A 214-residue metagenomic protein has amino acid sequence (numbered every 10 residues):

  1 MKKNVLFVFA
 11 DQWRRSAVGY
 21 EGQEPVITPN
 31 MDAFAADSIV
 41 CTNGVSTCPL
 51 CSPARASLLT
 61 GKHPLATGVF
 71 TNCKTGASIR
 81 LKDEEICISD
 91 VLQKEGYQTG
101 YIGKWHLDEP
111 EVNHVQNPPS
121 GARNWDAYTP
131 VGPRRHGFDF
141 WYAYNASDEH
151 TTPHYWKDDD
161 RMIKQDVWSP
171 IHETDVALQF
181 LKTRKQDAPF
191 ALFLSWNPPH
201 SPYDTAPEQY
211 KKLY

Functional and structural regions predicted by a protein language model:
M1-Y214: Formylglycine-dependent sulfatase
